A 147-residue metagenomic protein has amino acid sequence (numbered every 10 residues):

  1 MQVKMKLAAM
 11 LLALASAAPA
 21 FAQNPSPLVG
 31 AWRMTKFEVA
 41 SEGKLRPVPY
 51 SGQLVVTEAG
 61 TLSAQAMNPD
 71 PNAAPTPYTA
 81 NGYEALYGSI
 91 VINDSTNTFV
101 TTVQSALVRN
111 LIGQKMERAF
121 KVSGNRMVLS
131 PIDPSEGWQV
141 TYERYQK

Functional and structural regions predicted by a protein language model:
M1-L7: Positively charged n-region of N-terminal signal peptides that target proteins for export
L7-A8, P27: Short helix-onset patch at the extreme N-terminus, typifying the N->h transition of secretory signal peptides
A8-A17: Bacterial N-terminal signal peptides
F21-K147: Lipid interaction determinants
